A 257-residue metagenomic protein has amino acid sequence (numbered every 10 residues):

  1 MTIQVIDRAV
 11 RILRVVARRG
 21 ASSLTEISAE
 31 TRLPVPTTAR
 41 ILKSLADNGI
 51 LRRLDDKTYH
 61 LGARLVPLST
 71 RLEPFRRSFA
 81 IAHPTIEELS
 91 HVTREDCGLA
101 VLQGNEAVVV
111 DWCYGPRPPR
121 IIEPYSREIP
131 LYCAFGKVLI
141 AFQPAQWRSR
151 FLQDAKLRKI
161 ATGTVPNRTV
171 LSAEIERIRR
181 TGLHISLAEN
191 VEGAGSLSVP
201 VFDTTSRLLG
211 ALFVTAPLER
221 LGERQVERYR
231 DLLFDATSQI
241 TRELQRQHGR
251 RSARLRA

Functional and structural regions predicted by a protein language model:
M1-F79, S238-R246: N-terminal helix-turn-helix
M1-S22, E87-V109, D235-A257: An N-terminal domain-start capping segment
K57-D154: Amphipathic alpha-helical effector-binding/dimerization core of metabolite-sensing transcriptional regulators
H91-V92, A188-G193: Short loop/turn motifs at secondary-structure junctions and domain boundaries
P119-N190, A257: Short, solvent-exposed recognition segments
R168, T181, E192-G193, L208-A257: Juxtadomain coupling helices with adjacent low-complexity linkers
V201-T204: Sensor-regulatory modules in signal-transduction proteins
